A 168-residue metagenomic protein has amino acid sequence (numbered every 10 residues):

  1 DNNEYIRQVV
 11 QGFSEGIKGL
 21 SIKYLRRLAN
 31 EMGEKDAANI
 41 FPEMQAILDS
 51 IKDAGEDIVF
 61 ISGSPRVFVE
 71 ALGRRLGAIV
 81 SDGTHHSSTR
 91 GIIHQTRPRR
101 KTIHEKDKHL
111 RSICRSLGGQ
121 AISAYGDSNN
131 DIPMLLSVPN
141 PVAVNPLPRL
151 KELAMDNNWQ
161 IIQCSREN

Functional and structural regions predicted by a protein language model:
D1-K18: N-terminal helical cap/lid subdomain that shapes the substrate entry/recognition surface in HAD-like hydrolases
R7-Q11, R27-M32: Glycine-/proline-rich flexible loop or hinge segments
E15, G33-E34: Short histidine/acidic/glycine/proline-rich micro-motifs that form metal- and phosphate-coordinating active-site loops
I22-L28, E34-N168: C-terminal cap/substrate-recognition subdomain and adjoining C-terminal extension of metal-dependent phosphatase-like
